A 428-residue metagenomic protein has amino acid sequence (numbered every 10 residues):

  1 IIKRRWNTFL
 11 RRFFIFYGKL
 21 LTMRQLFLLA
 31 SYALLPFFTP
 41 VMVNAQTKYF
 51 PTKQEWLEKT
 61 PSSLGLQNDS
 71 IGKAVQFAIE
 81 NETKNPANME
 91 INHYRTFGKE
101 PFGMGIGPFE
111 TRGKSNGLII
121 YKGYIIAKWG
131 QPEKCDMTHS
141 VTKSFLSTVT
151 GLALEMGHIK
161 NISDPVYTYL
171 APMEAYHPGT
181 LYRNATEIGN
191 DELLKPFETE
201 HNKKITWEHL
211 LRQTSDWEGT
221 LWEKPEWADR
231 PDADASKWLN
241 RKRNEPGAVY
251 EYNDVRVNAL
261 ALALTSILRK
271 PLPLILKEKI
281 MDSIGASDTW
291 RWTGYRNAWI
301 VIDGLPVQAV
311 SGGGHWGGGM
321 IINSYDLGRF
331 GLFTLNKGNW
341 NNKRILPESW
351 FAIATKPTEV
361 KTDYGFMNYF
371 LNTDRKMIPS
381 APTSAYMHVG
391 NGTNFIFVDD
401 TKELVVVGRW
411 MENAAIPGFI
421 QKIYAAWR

Functional and structural regions predicted by a protein language model:
I1, W6-T47: Bacterial Sec-dependent N-terminal signal peptides
V43-P132, M156-I159, K270, A425-R428: N-terminal leader/targeting segments and the immediately adjacent pre-domain N-terminus
K84, Y167-T289, Y325-G328, L332-F333: Active-site-adjacent helix/loop patches that line small-molecule binding or acyl-intermediate pockets
G123, M137-I162, L210, L260-L264 (+2 more regions): Active-site SXXK
S144, Q213, R256-A263, G318-N339 (+1 more regions): Active-site-proximal alpha-helical segments within enzyme catalytic domains
A228-D232, V255-R256, S283-G318: Mid-domain, small-residue-enriched loop/turn segments at the edges of structured enzyme/sensor domains
D288, W299-G312, T355-V405: Active-site Gly/Thr loop motif
I416-R428: Short, gly/Ser/Thr-rich active-site loops of penicillin-recognizing serine hydrolases
